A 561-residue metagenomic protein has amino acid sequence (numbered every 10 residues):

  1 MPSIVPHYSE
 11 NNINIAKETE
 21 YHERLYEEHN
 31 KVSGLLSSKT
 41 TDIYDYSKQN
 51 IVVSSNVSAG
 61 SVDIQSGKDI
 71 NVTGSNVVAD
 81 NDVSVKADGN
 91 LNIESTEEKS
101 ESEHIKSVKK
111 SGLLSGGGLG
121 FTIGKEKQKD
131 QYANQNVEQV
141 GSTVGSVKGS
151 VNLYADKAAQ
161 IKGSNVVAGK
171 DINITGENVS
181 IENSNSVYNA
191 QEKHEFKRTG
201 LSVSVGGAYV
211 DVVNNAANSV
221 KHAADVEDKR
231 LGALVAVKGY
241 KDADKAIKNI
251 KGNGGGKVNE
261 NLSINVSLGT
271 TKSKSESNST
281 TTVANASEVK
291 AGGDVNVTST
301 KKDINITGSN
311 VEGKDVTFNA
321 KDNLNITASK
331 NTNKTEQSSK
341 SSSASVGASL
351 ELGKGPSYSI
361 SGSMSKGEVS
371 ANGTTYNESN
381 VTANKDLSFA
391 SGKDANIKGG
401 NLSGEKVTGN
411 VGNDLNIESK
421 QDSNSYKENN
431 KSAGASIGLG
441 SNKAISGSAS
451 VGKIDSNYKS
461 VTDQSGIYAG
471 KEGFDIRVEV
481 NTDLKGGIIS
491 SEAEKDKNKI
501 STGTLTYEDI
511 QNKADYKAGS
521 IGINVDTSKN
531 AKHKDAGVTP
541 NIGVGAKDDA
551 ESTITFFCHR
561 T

Functional and structural regions predicted by a protein language model:
M1-T561: Binding/recognition "hotspot" determinant
